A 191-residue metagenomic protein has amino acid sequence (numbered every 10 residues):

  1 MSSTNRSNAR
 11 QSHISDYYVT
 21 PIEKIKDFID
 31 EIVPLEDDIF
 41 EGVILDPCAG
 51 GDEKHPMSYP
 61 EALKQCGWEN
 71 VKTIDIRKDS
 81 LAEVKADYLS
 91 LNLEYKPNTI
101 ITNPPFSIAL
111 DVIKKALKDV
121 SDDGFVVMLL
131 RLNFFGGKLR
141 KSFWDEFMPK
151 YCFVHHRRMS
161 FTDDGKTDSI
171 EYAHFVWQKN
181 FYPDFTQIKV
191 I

Functional and structural regions predicted by a protein language model:
M1-I191: Class I S-adenosyl-L-methionine-dependent methyltransferase catalytic core
